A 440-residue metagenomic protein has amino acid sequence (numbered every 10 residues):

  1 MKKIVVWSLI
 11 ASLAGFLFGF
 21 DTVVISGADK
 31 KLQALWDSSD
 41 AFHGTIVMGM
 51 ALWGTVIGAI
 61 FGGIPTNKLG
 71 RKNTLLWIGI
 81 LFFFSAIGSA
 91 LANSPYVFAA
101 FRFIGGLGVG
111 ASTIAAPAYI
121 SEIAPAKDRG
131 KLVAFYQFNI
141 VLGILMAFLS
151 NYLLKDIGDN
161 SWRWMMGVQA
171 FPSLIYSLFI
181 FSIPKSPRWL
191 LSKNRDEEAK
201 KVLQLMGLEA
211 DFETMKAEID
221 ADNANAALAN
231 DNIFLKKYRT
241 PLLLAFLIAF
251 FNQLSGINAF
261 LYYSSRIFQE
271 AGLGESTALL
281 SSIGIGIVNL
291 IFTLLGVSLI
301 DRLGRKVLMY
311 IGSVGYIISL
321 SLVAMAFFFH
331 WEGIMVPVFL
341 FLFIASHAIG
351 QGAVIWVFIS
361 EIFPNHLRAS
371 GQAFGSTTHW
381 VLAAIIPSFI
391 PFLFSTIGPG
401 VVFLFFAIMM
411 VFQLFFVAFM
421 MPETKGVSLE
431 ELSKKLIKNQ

Functional and structural regions predicted by a protein language model:
M1-D196, A224-Q440: Alpha-helical transmembrane bundle of multi-pass membrane proteins
I183-P187, L191, L203-A226: Extended, hydrophobic alpha-helical segments
E198-V202: Solenoid-repeat scaffolds in large eukaryotic assemblies
